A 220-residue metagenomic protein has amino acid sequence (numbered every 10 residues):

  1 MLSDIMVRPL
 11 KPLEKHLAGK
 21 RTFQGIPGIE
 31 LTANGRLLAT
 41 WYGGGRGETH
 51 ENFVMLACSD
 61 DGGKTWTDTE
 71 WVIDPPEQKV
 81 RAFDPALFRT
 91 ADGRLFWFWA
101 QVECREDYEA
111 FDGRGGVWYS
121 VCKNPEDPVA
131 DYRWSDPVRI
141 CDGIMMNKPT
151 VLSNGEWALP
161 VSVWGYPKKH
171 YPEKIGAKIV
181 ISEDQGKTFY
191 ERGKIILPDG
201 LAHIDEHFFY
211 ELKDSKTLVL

Functional and structural regions predicted by a protein language model:
M1-L220: Asp-box/BNR beta-propeller blade signature and adjacent active/binding-site loops in extracellular glycan-interacting
